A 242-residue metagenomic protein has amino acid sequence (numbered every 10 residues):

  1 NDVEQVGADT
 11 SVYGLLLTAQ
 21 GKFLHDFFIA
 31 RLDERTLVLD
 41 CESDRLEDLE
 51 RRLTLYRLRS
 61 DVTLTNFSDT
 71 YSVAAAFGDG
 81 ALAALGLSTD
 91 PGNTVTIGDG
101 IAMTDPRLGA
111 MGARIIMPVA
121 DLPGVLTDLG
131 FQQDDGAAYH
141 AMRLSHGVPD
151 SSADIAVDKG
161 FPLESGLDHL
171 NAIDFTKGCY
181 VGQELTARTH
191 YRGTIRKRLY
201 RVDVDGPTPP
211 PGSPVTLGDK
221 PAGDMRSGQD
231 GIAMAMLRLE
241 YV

Functional and structural regions predicted by a protein language model:
N1-L15: Intrinsically disordered, low-complexity, positively charged segments
E4-Q5, A76-L82, D203-P210: Short, surface-exposed ligand-recognition loops at beta-strand->loop->(often short) alpha-helix junctions that present
L17-A30: Polyanion/phosphate-binding surface patch
L24, A102, A222-G223: Short, isolated positions in well-ordered beta-strands
F28-H146, L217: Acidic, low-complexity central loop/insert segments
D135-G136, M142-D168, D205: Short, conserved active-site entrance elements at the starts or edges of catalytic domains
S165-I173, A187-V242: Glycine-rich, small/acidic residue-mixed loop/short-helix segments
